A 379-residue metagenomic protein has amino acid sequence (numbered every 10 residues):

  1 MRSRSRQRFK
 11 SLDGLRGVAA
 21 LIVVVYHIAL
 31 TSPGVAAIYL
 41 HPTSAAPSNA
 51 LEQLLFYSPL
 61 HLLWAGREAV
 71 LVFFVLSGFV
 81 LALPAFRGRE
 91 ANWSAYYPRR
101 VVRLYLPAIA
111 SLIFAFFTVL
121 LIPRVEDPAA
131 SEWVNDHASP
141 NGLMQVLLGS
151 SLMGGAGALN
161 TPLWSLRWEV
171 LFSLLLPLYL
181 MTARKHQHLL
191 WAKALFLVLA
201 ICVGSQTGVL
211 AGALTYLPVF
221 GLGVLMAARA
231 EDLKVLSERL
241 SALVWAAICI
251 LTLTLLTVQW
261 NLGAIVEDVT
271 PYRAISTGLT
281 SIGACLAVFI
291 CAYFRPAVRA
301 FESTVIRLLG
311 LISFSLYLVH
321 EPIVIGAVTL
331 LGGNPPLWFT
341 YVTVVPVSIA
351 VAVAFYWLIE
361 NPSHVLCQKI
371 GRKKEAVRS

Functional and structural regions predicted by a protein language model:
Q7-K10, S58-V70, A156-W168, V203-L222 (+1 more regions): Interfacial loop-to-helix transition and helix-capping segments at the boundaries of transmembrane helices
K10-F86, A108, S313: Functionally critical transmembrane alpha-helices in membrane proteins and complexes, commonly lining
L15, A65-V70, F74-S77, L81-L121 (+8 more regions): Transmembrane alpha-helical segments and their boundary/interface "anchor" motifs in multi-pass integral membrane
L15-V18, E68-L76, L147, L166-L175 (+5 more regions): Membrane-embedded alpha-helical segments of multi-pass membrane proteins, especially the transmembrane helices
H41-A65, L104-V170, L174, L279-C291: Membrane-interface helix-loop-helix regions
A82-R89, T118-P123, L178-Q187, G204-S205 (+5 more regions): Structural signal for the C-terminal ends of transmembrane alpha-helices and the immediately following loop
V170-V198, A228-L243, P336, G371: Solvent-exposed interhelical
F220, I248-P362: Alpha-helical transmembrane segments of multi-pass integral membrane proteins
